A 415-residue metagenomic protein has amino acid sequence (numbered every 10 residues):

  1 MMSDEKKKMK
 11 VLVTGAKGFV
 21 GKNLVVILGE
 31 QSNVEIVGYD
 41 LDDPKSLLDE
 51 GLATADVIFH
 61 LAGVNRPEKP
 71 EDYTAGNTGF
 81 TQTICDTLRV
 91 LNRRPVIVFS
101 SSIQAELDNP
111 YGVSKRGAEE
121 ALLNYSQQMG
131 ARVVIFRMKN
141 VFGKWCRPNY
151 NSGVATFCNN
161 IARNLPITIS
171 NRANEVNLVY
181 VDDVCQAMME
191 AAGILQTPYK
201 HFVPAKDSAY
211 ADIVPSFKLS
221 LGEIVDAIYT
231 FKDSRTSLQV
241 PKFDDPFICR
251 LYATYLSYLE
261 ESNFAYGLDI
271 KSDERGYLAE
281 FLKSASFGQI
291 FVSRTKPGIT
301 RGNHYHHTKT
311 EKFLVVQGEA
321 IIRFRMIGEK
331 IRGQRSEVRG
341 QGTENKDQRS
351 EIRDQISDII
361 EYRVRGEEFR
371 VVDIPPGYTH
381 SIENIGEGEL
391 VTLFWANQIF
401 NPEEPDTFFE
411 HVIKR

Functional and structural regions predicted by a protein language model:
M9-I27: N-terminal Rossmann NAD(P)H-binding glycine-rich loop of SDR-like oxidoreductase domains
D43-T83, T87-L91, Q104-D108: NAD(P)H-binding glycine-rich loop region in Rossmannoid oxidoreductase-like domains and their noncatalytic homologs
Q82-E119, S126-M129, V133-V134: Conserved Rossmann-fold NAD(P)-dependent oxidoreductase catalytic core, especially the SDR/UDP-sugar
E120-W145, C158-N159, L165-N174, A205 (+1 more regions): Conserved beta-loop-beta element that borders a ligand/cofactor-binding pocket
P148-T156, A173-G193, G222: Substrate-positioning beta->alpha
E190-I270: Mid/C-terminal beta-alpha module of Rossmann-like enzyme folds, strongest in SDR-family dehydrogenases/epimerases
F264-N303, K309: A short glycine-rich, His/Asp/Glu-containing loop-to-beta-strand
I356-S357, E383-R415: Double-stranded beta-helix
